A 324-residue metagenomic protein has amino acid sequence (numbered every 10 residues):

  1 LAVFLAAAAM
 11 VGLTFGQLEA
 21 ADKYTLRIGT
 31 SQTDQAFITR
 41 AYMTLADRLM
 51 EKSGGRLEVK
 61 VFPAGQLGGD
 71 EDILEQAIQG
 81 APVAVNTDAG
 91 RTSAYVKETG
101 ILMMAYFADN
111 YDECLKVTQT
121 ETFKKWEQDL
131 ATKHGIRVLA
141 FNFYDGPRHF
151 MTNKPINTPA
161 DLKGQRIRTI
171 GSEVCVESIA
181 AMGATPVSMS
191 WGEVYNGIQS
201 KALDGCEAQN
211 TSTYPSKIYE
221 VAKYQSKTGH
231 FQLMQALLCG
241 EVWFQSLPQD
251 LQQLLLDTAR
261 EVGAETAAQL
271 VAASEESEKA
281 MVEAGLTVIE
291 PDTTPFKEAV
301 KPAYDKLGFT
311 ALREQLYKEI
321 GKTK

Functional and structural regions predicted by a protein language model:
L1-T25, K324: Short, low-complexity disordered leader/linker segments with a strong preference for bacterial N-terminal type II
A20-C114, T122-K124, Q128-K324: N-terminal secretory/targeting leader peptides
